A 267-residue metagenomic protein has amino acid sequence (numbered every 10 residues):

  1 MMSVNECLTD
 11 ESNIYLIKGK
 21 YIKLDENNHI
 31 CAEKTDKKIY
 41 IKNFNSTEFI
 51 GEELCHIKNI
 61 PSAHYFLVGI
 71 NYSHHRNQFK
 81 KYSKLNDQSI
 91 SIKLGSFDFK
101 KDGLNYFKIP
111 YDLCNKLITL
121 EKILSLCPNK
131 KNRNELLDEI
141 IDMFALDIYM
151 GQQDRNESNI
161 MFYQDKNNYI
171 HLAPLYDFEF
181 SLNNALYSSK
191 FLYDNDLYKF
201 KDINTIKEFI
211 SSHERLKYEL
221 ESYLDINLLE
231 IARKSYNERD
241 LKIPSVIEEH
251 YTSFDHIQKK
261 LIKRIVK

Functional and structural regions predicted by a protein language model:
M1, Y15, N134-E135, K267: Intrinsic structural disorder
M1-Y111: Conserved ATP-binding subdomain of kinase catalytic cores across diverse folds
K37, N45, R76-Y82, S89 (+5 more regions): Short, structured coil/loop segments at alpha-helix boundaries
N43, L120-Y187: Conserved kinase catalytic-core segment
H56, Y163-K267: C-terminal catalytic region of ATP-dependent kinase domains
G103-C127: A broadly used, surface-exposed interaction patch
K116-L120, R133, L216, Q258: Short amphipathic alpha-helical segments that mediate assembly, nucleic-acid/protein binding, or membrane association
